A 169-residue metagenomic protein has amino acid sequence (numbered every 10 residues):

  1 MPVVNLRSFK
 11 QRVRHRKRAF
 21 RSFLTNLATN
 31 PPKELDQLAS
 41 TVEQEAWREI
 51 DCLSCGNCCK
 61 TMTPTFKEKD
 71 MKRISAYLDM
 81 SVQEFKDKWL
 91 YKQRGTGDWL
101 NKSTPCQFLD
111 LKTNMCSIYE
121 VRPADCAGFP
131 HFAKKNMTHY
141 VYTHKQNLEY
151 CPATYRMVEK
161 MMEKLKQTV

Functional and structural regions predicted by a protein language model:
M1-V169: Short loop/turn segments that flank or connect secondary-structure elements
